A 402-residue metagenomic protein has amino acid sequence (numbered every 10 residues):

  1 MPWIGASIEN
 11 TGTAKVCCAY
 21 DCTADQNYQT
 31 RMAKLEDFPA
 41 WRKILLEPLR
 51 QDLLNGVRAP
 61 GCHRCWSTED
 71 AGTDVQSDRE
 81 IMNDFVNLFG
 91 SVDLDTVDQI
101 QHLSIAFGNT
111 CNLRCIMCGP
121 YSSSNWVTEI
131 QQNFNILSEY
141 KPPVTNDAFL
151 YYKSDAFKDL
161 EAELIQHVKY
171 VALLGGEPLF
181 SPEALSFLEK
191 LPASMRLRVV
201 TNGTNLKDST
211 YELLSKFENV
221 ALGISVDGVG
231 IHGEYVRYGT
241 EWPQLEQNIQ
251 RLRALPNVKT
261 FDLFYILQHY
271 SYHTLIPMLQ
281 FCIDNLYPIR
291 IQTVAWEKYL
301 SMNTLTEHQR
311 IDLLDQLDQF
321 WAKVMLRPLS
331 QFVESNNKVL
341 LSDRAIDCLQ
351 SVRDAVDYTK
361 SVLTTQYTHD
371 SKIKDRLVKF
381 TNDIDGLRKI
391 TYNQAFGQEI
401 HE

Functional and structural regions predicted by a protein language model:
M1-A148, L164-I165, S335-E402: N-terminal pre-core extensions flanking Radical SAM catalytic domains
E47, P192, L305-T306: Residues that cap or delimit alpha-helices
H63, C115, G119, E161 (+3 more regions): Non-transmembrane alpha-helical segments in soluble domains of secreted/periplasmic/extracellular proteins
T96, F157-D159: Donor nucleotide-activated moiety binding/catalytic core segment of transferases that use nucleotide-activated donors
I100-T110, Y121-D155, Q166-S181, P192-K207 (+3 more regions): Core AdoMet radical
L103, L160, H167, F187 (+3 more regions): Alpha-helical packing segments of well-folded alpha/beta enzyme cores
D159-L160, E183-K190, S209-L213, Y235 (+1 more regions): A short acidic, amphipathic alpha-helical/loop segment
R198, N219-G223, P243-H401: Conserved C-terminal portion of the radical SAM core fold that forms the substrate/S-adenosylmethionine-binding
